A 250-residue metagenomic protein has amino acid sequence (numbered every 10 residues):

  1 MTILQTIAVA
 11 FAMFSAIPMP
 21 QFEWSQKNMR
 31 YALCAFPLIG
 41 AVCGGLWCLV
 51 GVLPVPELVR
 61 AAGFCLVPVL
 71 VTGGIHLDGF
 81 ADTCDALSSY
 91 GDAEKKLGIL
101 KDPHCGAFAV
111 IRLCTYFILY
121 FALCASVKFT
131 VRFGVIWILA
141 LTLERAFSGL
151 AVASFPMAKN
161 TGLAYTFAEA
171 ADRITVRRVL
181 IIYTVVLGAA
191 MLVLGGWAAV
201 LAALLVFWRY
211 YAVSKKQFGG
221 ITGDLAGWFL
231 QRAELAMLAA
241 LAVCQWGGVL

Functional and structural regions predicted by a protein language model:
M1-G73, L87, G91-K95, D102-P103 (+1 more regions): Hydrophobic alpha-helical transmembrane segments
G73-G79: Replace "His-x-His-based motif
L77, D85-A86: Acidic metal-phosphate-binding loop of nucleotide-sugar-dependent transferases
